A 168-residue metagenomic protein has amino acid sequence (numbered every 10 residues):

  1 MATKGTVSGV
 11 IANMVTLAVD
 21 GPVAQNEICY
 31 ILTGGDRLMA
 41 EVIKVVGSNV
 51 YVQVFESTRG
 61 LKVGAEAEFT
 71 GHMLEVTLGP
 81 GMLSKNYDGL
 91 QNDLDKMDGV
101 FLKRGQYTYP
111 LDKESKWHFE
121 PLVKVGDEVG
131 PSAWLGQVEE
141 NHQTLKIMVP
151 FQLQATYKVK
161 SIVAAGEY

Functional and structural regions predicted by a protein language model:
A2, T6-I11: Extreme N-terminal "head/tail" segments of very large remodeling/mechanoenzyme assemblies
A2-T3, L17-Y168: Acidic-enriched and Gly/Ser
M14: Short active-site oxyanion
